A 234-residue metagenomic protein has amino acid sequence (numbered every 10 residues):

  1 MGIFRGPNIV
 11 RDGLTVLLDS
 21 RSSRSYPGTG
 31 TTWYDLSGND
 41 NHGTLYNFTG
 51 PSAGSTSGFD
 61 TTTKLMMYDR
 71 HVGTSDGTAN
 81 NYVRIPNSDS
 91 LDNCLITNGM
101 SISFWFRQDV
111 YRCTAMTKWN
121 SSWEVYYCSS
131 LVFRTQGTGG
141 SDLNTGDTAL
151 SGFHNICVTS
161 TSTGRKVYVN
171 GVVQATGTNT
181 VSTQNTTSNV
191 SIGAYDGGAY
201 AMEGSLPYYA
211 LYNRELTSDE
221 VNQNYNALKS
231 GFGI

Functional and structural regions predicted by a protein language model:
M1-A79, V221-I234: Extracytoplasmic low-complexity segments
M1-G2, D89-S90, Q136-N144, T186-P207 (+1 more regions): Extracellular glycan-interaction patches encoded by glycine-rich segments
G28-T29, W33, S37, Y46 (+6 more regions): Extracellular glycan-recognition modules
L91-N93, L143-T148, N179-T180: Beta-strand-rich interaction surfaces with strong enrichment in secreted/lumenal proteins
V132-N155: Short, aromatic/His-centered strand-loop micro-motif at the edge of beta-sheets
G152-K166: Localized edge beta-strand/strand-to-loop motifs within extracellular or lumenal beta-rich domains
N170-V190: Short, solvent-exposed beta-strand-to-loop segments that form ligand-recognition rims of beta-rich domains
